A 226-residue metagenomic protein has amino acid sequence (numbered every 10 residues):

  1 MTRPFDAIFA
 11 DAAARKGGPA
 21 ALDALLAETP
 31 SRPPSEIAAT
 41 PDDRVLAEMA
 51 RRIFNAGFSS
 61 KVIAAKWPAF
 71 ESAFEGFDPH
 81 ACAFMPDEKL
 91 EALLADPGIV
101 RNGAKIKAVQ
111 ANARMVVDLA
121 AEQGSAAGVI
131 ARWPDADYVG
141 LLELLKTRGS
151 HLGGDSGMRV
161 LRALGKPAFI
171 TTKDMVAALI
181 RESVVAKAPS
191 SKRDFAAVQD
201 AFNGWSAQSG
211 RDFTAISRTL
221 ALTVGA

Functional and structural regions predicted by a protein language model:
M1-N102, I106, T219-A226: N-terminal polyanion-binding entry modules of DNA glycosylases/AP lyases and select other DNA-binding proteins
M1-R32, I130-A226: C-terminal accessory module of base-excision DNA glycosylases/AP lyases that mediates lesion recognition and DNA
D43-A47, P68, G103-Q110, V139 (+3 more regions): Non-catalytic, well-ordered alpha-helical scaffold segments
R52-A56, F77, D96-P97, V116 (+4 more regions): Alpha-helix C-capping/helix-to-loop hinge sites
A56-V62, V116-G124, V184-V185, V224-A226: Short helix-capping/linker segments at secondary-structure and domain boundaries
E75-H151: Alpha-helical ds-nucleic-acid-binding substructure associated with the helix-hairpin-helix region of base-excision DNA
